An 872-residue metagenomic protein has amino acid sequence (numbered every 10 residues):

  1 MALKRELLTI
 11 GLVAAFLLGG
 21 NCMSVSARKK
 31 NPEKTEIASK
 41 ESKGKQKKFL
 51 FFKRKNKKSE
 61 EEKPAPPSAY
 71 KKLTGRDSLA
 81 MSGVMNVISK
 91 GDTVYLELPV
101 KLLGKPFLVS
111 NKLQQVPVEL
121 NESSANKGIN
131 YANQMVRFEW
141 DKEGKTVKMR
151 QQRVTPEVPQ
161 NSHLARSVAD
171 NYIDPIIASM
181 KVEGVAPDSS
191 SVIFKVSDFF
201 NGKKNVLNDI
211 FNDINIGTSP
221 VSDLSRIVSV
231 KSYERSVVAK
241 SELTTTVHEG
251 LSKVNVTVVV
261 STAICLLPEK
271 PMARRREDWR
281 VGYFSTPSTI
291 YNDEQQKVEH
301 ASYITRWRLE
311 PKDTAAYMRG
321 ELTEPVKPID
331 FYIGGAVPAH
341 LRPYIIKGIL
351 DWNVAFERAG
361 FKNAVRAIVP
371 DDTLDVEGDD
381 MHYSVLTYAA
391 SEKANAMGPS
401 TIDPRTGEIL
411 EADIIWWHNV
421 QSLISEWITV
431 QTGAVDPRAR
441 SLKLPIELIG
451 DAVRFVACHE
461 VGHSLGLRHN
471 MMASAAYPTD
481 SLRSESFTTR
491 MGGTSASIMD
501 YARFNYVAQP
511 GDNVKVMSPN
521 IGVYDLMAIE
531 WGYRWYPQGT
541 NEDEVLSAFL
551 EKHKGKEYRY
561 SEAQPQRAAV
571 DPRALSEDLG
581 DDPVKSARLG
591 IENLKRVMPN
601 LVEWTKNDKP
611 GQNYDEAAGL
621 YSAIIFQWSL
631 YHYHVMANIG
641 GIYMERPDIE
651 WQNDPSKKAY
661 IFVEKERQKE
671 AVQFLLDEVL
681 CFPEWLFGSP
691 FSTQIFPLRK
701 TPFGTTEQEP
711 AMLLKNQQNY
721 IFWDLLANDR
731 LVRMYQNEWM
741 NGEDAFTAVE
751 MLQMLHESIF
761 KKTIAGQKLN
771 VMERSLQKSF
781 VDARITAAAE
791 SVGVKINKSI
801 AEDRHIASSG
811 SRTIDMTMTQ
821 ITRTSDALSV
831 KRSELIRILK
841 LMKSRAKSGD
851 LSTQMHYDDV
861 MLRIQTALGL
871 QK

Functional and structural regions predicted by a protein language model:
M1-I10: Bacterial N-terminal signal peptides that target proteins for export
I10-G20: Bacterial N-terminal signal peptides
C22-A27: Boundary at the C-terminal end of the N-terminal hydrophobic targeting segment
K34-V337, A355, A364, P370-Q421 (+4 more regions): Auxiliary tRNA-acceptor-end handling modules of aminoacyl-tRNA synthetases
S68, P343-L350, V354, D451 (+2 more regions): Solvent-exposed, polar/charged alpha-helical surfaces in well-ordered, non-transmembrane soluble domains, broadly
L350-F361, G462-H463, L467, F504 (+1 more regions): Sec-exported extracytoplasmic/periplasmic mature domains
V369-A389, D451-A508: The catalytic-center signature of Zn2+-dependent metalloproteases
S474-K872: Conserved catalytic/binding loops enriched for acidic/polar residues
